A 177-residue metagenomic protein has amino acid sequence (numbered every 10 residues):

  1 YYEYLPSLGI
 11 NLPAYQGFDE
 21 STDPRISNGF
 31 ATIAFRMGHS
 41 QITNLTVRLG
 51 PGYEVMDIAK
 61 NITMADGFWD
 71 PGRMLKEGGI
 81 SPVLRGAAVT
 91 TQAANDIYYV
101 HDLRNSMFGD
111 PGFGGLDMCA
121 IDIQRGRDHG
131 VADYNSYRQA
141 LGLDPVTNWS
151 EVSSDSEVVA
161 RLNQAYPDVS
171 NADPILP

Functional and structural regions predicted by a protein language model:
Y1-P177: Polyanionic, low-complexity segments and short acidic motifs
